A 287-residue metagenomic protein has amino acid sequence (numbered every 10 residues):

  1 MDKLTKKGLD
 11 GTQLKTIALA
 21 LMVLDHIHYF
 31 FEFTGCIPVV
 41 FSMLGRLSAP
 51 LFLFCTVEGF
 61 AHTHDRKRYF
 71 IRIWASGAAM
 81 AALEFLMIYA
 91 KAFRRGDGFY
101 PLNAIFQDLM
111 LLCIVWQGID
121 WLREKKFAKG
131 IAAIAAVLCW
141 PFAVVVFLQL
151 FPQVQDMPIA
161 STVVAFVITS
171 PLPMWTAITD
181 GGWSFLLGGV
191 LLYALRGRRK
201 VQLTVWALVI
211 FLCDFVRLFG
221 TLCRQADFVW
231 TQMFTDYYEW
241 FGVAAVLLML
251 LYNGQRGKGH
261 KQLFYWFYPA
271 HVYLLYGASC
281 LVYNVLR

Functional and structural regions predicted by a protein language model:
M1-R287: Alpha-helical transmembrane segments and their immediate juxtamembrane cytosolic regions
